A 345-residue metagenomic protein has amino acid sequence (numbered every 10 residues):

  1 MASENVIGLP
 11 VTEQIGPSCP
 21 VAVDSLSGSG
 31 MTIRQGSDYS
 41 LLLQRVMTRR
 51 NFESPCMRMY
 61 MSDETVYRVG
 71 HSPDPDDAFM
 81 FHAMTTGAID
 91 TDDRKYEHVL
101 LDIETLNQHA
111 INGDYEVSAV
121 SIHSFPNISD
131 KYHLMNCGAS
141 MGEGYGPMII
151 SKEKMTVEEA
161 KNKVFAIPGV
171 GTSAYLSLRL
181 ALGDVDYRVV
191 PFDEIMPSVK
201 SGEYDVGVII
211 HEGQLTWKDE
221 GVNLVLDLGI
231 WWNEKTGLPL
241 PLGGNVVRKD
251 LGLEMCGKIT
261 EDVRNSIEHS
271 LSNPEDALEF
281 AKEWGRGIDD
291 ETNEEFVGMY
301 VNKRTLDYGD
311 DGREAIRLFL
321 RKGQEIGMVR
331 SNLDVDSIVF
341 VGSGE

Functional and structural regions predicted by a protein language model:
P10-G16, A22, S29-I33, D38 (+1 more regions): A cross-taxon signal for low-complexity, glycine/charged-rich
E64-T86, G146-V206, E212, E314-L318: Bilobed "Venus flytrap"/periplasmic-binding protein-like clamshell domains and structurally analogous long
D76-M80, I89-S121: Extracytoplasmic small-molecule ligand-binding "clamshell" domains of the periplasmic binding protein/Venus flytrap
I89-V99, A181-E194, V329-I338: A local structural motif
D102-E104, G113-P126, P191-F192, I209-L215: Beta->alpha turn/N-cap motifs
G142-M148, D219-K249, K303, R330-E345: Periplasmic-binding protein-like
F192-E283: Pocket-lining segment of extracytoplasmic ligand-binding domains
G252-E325: Secondary-structure end/capping motifs
